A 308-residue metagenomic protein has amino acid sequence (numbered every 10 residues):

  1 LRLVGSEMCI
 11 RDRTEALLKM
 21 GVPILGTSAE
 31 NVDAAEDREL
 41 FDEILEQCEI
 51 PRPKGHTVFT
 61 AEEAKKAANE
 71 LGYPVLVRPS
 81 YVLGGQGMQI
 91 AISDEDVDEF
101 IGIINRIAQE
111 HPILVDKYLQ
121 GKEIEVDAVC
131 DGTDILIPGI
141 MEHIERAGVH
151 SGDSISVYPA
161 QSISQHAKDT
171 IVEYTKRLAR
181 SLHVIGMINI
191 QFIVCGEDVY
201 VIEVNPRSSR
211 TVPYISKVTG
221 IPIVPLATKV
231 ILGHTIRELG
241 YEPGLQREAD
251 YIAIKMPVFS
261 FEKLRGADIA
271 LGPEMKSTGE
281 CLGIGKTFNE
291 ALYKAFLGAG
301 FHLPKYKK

Functional and structural regions predicted by a protein language model:
L1-G5, C9-I10: Single conserved hydrophobic/aromatic residue that forms the stacking wall/gate of nucleotide- or nucleobase-binding
R11-G21: Short Gly/Thr/Asp-enriched flexible loops that form oxyanion-binding sites at enzyme active sites
L18, L25-M88: A conserved helix-loop-beta module that forms one wall/lid of the active-site cleft in ATP-utilizing catalytic domains
I24, P51-R52, V75, G186 (+2 more regions): Residue-level detector of short coil/turn "hinge" positions at structural boundaries
E70-L282, K286, E290: Internal nucleotide-binding/catalytic subdomain
I107-Q109, T235, L297-K307: Short arginine-rich
C281-E290, K294, F301-K308: C-terminal accessory/binding modules appended to enzymatic or scaffolding proteins
